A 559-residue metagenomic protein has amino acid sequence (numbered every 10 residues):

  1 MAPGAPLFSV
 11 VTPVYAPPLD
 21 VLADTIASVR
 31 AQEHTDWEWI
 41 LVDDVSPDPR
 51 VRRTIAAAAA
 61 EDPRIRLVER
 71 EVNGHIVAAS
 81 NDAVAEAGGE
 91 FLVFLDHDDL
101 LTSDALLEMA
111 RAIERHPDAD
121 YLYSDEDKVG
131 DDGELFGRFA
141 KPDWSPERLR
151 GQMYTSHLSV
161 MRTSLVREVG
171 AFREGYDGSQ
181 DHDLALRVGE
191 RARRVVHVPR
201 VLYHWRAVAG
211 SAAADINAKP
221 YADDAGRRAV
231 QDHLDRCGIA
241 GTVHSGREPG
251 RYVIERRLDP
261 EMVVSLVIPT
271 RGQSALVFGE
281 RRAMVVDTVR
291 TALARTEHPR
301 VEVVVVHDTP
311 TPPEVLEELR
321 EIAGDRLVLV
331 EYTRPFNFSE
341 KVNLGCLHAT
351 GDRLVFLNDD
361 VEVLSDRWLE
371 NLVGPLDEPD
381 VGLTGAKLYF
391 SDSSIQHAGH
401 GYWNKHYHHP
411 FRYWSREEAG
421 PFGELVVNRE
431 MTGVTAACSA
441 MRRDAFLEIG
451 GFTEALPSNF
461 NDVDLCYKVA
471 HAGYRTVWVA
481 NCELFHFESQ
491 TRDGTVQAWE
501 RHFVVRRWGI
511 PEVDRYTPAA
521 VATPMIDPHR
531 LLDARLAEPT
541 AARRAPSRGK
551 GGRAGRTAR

Functional and structural regions predicted by a protein language model:
M1-P3, K219-E261, D392, N404-E430 (+4 more regions): C-terminal, non-catalytic tails of nucleotide-sugar-dependent glycosyltransferases
M1-S28, I239-T291: N-proximal low-complexity "stem/linker" segments adjacent to membrane-targeting elements
I26-D36, R115, V285-R300: Short, acidic, metal-binding catalytic loop of nucleotide-sugar glycosyltransferases
D43-R52, V72, V306-L316, E362: A conserved acidic beta->alpha catalytic loop
R70-A87, Y332-A349: Glycine-rich, basic loop-to-helix element that forms the pyrophosphate-binding segment of sugar-nucleotide handling
V77, F136-V160, S164, D177 (+3 more regions): A recurrent flexible, glycine/aromatic-enriched loop bordering the glycosyltransferase active site that acts as
L92, L354: Short aromatic/hydrophobic "clamp" motif used to bind/position activated sugar donors
D104-F136, V361-H406: Conserved donor NDP-sugar-binding/catalytic core segment of glycosyltransferases
